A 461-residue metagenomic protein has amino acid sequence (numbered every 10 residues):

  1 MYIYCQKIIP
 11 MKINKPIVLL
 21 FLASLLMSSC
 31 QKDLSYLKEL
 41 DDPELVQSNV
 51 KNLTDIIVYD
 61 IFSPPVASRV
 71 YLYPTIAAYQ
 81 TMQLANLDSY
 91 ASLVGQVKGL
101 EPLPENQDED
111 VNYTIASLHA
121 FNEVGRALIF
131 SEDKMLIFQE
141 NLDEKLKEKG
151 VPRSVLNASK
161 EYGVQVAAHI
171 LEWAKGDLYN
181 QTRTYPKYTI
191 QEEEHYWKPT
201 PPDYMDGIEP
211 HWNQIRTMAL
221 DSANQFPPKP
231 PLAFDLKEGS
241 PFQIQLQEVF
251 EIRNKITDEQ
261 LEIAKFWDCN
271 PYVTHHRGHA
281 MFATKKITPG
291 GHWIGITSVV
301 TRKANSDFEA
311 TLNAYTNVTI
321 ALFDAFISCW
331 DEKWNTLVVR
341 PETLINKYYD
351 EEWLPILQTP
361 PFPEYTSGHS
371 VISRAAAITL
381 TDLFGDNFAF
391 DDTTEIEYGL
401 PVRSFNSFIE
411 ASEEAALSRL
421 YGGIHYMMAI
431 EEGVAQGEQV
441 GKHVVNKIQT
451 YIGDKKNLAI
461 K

Functional and structural regions predicted by a protein language model:
C5-V18: Bacterial N-terminal signal peptides that target proteins for export
L26-S29: C-terminal motif of bacterial Sec signal peptides marking the signal peptidase cleavage site
Q31-K461: Acidic/polar surface patches and capping/hinge elements
